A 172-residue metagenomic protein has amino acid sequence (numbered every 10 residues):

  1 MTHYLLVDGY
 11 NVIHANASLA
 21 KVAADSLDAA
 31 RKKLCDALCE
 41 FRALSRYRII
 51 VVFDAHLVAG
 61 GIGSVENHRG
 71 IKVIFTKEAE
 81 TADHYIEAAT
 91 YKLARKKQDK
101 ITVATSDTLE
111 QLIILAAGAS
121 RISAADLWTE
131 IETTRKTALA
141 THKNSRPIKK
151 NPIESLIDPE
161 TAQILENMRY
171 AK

Functional and structural regions predicted by a protein language model:
H3-L5, N11-K172: Nuclease catalytic cores that cleave nucleic-acid phosphodiester bonds, predominantly acidic two-metal-ion
